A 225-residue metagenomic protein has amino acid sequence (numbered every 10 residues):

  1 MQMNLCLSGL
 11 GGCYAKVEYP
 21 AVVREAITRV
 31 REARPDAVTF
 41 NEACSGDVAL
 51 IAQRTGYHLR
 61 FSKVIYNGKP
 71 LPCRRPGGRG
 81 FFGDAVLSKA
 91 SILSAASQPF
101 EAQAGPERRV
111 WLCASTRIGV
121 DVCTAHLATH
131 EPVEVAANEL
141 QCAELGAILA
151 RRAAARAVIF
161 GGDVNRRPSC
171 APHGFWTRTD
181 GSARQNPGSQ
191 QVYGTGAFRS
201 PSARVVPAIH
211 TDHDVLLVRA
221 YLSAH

Functional and structural regions predicted by a protein language model:
M1-G12, A96, G119-T129: Active-site-proximal beta-strand elements of phosphoester/diester hydrolases
M1-R54, N67-L71, A143, A224-H225: N-terminal, active-site-proximal structural segment of metallo-dependent hydrolase catalytic domains
Q2, D84-V86, S97, W111-S115 (+3 more regions): Conserved hydrophobic/aromatic beta-strand scaffold that supports enzyme active sites
N4-C6, C44, S91-L93, H126-A128 (+3 more regions): Catalytic metal-binding/acid-base residues of hydrolase active sites
A37, A43-G119, V206-P207: Structured beta-strand-rich core segments of catalytic domains in phosphoester-bond hydrolases
T39, C123-T124, F160-G162: Short beta-strand segments
P99, A147-I159, V164-H225: Metal-dependent phosphoester-hydrolase catalytic domains
C123-L145, P168-S182: Active-site-proximal segments of metal-dependent phosphoesterases and phosphodiesterases across multiple
